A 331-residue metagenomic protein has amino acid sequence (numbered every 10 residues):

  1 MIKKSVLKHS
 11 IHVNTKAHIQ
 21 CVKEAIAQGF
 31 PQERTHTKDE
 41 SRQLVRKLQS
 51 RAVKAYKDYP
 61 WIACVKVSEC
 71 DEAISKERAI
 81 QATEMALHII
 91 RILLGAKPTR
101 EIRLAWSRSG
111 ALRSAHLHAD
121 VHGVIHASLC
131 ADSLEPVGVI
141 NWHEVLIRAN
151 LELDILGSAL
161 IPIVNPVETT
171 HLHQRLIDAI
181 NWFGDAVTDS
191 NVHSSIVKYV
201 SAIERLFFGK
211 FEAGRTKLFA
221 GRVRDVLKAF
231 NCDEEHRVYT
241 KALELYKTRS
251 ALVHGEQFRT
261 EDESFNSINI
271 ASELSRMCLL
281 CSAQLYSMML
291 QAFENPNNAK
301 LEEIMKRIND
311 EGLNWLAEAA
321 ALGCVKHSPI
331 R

Functional and structural regions predicted by a protein language model:
M1-S194, S201, N266-I268, E273 (+1 more regions): Charged, non-catalytic interaction/linker regions at domain boundaries that couple catalytic cores to substrate
S68, N181-V187, K228-C232, E256-E261: Glycine- and acidic
L172-H173, E212-V223, V238-S250: A glycine-rich, aromatic-flanked flexible loop/lid motif
W182-D185, K198, K241, T248: Short, hydrophobic/aromatic alpha-helical segments in well-folded domains
N191-S195, G214-R215, T260-E263: Short, surface-exposed helix-loop/turn micro-motifs enriched in polar/charged residues
K198-H236: Flexible secondary-structure boundary motifs
F211, S250-F258, L280-Q291: Charged/polar positions within long, soluble alpha-helices
E235-F265: Histidine-centered, metal-coordinating catalytic motifs and their short helical/loop contexts
